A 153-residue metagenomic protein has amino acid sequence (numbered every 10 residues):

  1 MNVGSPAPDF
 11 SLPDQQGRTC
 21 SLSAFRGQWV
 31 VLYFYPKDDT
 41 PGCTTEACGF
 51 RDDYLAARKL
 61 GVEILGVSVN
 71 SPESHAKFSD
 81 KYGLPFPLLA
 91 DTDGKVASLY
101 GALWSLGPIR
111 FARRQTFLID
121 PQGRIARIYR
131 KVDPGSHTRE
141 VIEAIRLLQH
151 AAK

Functional and structural regions predicted by a protein language model:
M1-K153: Chalcogenol-based redox active-site neighborhoods
